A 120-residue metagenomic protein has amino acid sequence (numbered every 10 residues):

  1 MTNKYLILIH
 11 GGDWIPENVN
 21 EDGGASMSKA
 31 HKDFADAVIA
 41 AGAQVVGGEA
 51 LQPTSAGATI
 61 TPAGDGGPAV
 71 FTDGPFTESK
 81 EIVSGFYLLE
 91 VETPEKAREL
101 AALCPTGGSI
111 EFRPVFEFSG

Functional and structural regions predicted by a protein language model:
M1-G120: Conserved, structured core segments of small domains
